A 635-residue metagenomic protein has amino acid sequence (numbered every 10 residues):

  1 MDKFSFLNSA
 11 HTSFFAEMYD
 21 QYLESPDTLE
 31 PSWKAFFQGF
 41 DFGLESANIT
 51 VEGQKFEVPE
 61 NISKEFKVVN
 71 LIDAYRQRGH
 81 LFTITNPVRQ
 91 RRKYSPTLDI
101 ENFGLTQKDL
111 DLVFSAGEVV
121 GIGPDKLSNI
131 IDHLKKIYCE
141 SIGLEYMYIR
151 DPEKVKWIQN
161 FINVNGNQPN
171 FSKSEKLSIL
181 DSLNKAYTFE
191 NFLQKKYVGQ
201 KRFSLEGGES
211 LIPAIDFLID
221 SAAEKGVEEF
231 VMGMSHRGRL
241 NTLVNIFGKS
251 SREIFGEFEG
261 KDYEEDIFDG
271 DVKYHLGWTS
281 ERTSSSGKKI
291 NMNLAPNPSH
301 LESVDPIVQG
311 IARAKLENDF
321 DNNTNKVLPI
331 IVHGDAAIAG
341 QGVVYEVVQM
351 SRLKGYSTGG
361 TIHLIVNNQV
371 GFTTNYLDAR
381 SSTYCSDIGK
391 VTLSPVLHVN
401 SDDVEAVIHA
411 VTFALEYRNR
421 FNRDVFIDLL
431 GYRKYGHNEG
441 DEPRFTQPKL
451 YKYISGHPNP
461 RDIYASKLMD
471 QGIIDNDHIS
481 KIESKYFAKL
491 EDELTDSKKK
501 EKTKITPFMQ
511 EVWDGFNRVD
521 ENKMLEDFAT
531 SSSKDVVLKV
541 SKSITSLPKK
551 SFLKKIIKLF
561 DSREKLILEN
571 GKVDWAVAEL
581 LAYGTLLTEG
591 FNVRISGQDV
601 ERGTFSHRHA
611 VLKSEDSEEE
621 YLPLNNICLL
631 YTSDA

Functional and structural regions predicted by a protein language model:
M1-F40: Subset of Sec-pathway N-terminal targeting signals
F40-L211, V227, E264: Extended, charge-enriched "interface" segments that sit outside catalytic cores
A74-T85, S221-A222, G226-N245, H333-V347 (+2 more regions): Conserved phosphate/anionic-ligand binding catalytic regions in large, soluble enzymes, centered on
Y75-F114, E118-H133, S250, R420-N476 (+1 more regions): Glycine/aspartate-rich loop-and-adjacent alpha/beta segment that forms the canonical ThDP
N170-F189, F255-Q309, R313-F320: Active-site cores of enzymes that catalyze phosphoryl transfer or operate on phosphate-rich substrates
S210, A214, E228, N293-S497: Glycine-rich ThDP/TPP pyrophosphate-binding loop and its adjacent helix/strand module within ThDP-dependent enzymes
H478-V593: Hard-cation-handling environments
Y631-A635: Conserved small/polar residues in nucleotide/adenosyl-binding loops
